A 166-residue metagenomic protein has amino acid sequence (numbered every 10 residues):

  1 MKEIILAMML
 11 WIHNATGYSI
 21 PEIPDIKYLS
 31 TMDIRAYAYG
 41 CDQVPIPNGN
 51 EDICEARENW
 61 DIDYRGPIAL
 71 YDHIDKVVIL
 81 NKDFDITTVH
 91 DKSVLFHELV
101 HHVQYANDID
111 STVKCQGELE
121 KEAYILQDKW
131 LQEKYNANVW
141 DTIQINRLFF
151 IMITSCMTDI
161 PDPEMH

Functional and structural regions predicted by a protein language model:
M1-D61: A metal-dependent hydrolase signature that marks the N-terminal structural subdomain at the beginning of catalytic folds
K2, D159-H166: Pan-zinc metallopeptidase signature
K2-E3, D85-V94, V113-K121: Soluble non-cytosolic domains of exported or imported proteins
D42-V89, H102: Active-site scaffold of zinc-dependent metalloenzymes
L80-K82, Q104-K114: Substrate-binding clefts and substrate-entry loops adjacent to catalytic sites of polymer-processing enzymes acting on
S93-A106: Active-site recognition of the HExxH zinc-binding catalytic motif
K114-L148: Post-HExxH zinc-binding segment in Zn-dependent metallohydrolases
I143-I160: Amphipathic alpha-helical surface "interface" segments used for docking/oligomerization or membrane association within
